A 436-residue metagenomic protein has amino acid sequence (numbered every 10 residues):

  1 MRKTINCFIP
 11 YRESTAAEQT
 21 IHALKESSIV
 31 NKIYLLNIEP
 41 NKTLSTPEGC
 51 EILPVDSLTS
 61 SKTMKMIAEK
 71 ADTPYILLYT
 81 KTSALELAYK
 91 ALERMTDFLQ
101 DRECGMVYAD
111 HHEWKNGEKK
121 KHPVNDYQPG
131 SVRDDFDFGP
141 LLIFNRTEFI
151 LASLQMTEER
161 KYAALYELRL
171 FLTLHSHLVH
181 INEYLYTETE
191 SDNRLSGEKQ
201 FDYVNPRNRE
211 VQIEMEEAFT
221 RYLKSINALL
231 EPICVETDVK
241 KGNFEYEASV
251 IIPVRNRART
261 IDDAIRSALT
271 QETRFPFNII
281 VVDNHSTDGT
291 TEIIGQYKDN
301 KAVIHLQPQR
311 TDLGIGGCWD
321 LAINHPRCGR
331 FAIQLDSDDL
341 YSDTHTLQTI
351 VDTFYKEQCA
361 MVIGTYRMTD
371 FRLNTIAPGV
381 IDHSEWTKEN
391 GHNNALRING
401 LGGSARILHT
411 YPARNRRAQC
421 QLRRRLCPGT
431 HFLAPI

Functional and structural regions predicted by a protein language model:
I5-A16, S27, A248-T260, A264 (+2 more regions): A conserved hydrophobic helix/loop-capping motif in glycosyltransferases and polysaccharide synthases
H22-N31, R266-P276: Short, acidic, metal-binding catalytic loop of nucleotide-sugar glycosyltransferases
N37-L44, A84, D283-E292, T311: A conserved acidic beta->alpha catalytic loop
D56-K70, Q309-R327: Glycine-rich, basic loop-to-helix element that forms the pyrophosphate-binding segment of sugar-nucleotide handling
D72-E86, G329-L340: Short beta-strand-to-loop acidic/aromatic patch adjacent to the donor-nucleotide binding site
A84, Y89-K121, H345-P378: Conserved donor NDP-sugar-binding/catalytic core segment of glycosyltransferases
K120-F144, F149, E385-R406: A recurrent flexible, glycine/aromatic-enriched loop bordering the glycosyltransferase active site that acts as
E159-L168, R423-F432: Acidic donor-binding loop at a coil-to-helix junction in glycosyltransferase catalytic cores that engages
